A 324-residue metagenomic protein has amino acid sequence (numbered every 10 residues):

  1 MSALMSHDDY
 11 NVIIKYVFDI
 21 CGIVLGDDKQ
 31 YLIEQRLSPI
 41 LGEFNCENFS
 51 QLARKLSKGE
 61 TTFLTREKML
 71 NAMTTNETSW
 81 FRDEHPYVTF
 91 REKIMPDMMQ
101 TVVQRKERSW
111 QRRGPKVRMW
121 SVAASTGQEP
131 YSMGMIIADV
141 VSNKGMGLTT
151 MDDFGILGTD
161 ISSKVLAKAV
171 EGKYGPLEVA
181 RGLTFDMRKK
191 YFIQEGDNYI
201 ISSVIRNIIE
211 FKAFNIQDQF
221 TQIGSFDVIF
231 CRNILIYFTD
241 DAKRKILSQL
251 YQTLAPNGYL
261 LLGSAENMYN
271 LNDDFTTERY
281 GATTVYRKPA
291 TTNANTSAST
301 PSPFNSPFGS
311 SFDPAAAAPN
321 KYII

Functional and structural regions predicted by a protein language model:
S2-W120: Conserved AdoMet
R91, G134-A138, Y251: A structural alpha-helix within SAM-dependent methyltransferase catalytic domains
K116-G127, L157: Conserved class I S-adenosyl-L-methionine
V122, N143-F230, I234-F238, A242 (+4 more regions): Extended basic-aromatic, gly/pro-enriched interface segments that bind polyanionic ligands
T126-T149: Conserved SAM-binding loop of SAM-dependent methyltransferases across substrates and taxa, primarily the Class I
R244-P256: A short glycine-rich, Lys/Arg-flanked "PGG" loop and its adjoining helix->strand segment in the class I
P256-S264: Conserved beta-strand signature within the Rossmann-like core of class I S-adenosyl-L-methionine
L271-I324: Core SAM-dependent methyltransferase catalytic element
